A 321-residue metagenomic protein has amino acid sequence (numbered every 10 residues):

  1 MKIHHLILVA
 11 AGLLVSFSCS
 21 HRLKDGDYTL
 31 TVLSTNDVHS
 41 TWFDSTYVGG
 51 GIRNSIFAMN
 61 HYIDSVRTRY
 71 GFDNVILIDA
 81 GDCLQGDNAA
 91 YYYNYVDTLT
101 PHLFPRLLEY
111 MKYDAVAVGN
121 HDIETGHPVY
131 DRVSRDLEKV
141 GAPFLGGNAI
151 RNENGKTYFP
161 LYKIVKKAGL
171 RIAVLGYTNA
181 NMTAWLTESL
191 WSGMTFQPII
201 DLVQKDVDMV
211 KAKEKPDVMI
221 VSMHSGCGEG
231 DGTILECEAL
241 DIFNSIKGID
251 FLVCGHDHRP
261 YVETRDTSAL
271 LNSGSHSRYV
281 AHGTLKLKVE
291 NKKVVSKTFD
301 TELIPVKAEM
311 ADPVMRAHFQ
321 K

Functional and structural regions predicted by a protein language model:
M1-K2, N36: Intrinsic low-complexity/disordered segments
K2-V9: Sec-dependent signal peptide recognition, specifically the positively charged N-region followed immediately by
V15-S18: C-terminal motif of bacterial Sec signal peptides marking the signal peptidase cleavage site
S20-A311: Acidic, metal/ion-coordinating pockets
